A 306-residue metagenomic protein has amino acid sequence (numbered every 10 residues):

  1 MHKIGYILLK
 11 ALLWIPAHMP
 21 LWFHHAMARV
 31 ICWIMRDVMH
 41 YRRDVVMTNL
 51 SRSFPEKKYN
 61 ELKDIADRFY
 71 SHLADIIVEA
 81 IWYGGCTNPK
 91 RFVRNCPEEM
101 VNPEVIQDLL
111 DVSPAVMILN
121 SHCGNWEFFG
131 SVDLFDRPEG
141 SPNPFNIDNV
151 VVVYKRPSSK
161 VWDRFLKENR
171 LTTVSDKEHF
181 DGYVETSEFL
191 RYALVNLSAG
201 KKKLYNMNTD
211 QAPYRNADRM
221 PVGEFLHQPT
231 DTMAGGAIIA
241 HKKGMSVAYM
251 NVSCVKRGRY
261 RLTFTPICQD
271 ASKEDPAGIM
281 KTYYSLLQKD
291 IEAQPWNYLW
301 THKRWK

Functional and structural regions predicted by a protein language model:
M1-N125, F165-N169: Membrane-anchoring hydrophobic helices of lipid-metabolizing enzymes
H2, R36, R156, Y183 (+2 more regions): A generic secondary-structure micro-motif detector that highlights 1-2 residue hydrophobic/ambivalent hotspots embedded
M19, M39, S53-K57, V174 (+3 more regions): A broad structural signal for alpha-helix termini and local helix breaks/kinks
D44, E127, D163-R164, R191 (+2 more regions): Residue-level marker for well-ordered alpha-helical positions
M47-T48, G130, K167, A237 (+1 more regions): Short glycine-/small-residue-rich flexible loop motifs, especially phosphate/cofactor-binding loops
K63, F135, T172, V184-K306: Non-catalytic C-terminal accessory region of glycerolipid acyltransferases and related lyso-lipid remodeling enzymes
V112-T186, Y214-M220, E224: Catalytic core of membrane glycerolipid acyltransferases/transacylases, capturing the structured, soluble-facing
